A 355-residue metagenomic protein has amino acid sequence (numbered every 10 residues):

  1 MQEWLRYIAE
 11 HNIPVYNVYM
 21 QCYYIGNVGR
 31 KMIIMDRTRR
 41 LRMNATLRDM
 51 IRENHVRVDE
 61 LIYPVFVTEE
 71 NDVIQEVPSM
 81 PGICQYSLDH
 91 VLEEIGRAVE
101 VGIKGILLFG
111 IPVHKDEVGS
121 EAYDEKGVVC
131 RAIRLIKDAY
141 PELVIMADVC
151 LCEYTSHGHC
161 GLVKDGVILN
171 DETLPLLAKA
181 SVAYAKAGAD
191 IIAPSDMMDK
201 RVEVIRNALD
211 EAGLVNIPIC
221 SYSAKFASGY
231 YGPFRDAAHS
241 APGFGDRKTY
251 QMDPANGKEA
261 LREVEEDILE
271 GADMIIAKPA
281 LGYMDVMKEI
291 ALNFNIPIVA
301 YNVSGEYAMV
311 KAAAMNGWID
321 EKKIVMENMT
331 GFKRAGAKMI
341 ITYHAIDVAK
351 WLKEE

Functional and structural regions predicted by a protein language model:
I13-P14: Low-complexity, intrinsically disordered tandem-repeat tracts enriched in small/polar residues
K31-V73, S228-S240, R247-K248: N-terminal amphipathic alpha-helix/helix-capping segment at the start of soluble metabolic enzymes
D72-E76, P81-I296, Y301-E354: Alpha/beta enzyme core
